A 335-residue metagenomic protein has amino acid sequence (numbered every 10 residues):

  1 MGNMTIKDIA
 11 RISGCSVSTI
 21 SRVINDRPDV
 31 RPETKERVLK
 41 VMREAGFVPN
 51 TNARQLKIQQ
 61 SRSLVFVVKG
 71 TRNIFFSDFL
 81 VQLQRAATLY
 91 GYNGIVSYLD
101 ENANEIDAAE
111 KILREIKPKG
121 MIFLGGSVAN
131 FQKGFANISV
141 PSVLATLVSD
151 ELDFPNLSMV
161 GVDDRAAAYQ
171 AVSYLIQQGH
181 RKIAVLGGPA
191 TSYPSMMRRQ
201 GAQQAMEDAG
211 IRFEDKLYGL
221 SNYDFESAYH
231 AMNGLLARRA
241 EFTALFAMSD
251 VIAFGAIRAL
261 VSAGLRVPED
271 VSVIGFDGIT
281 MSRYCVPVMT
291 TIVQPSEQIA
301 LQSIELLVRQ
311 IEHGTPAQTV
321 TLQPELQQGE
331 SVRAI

Functional and structural regions predicted by a protein language model:
M1, Q59-S173: Alpha-helical recognition/docking segments in bacterial nutrient-uptake and carbohydrate-utilization systems
M1-Q59: N-terminal helix-turn-helix DNA-binding module of bacterial transcription factors
V17-T19, L56-R72, Y174, K182-P189: Short beta-strand segments enriched in small/hydrophobic residues
K69-D78, V96-E105, L147, M159-Q170 (+5 more regions): Hinge/beta->alpha junction and helix N-cap segments in small-molecule ligand-binding domains
K117-G125, A184-L186, Y218, R239-S249 (+1 more regions): Periplasmic-binding protein-like
A231-I335: Flexible loop/turn connectors
